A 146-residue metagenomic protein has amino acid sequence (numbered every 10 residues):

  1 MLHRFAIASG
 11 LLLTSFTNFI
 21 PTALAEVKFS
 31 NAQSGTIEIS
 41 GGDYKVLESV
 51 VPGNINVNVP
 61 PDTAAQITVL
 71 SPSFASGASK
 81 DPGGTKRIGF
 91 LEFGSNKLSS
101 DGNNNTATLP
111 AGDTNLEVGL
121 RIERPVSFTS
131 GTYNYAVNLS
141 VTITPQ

Functional and structural regions predicted by a protein language model:
M1-S9: Bacterial N-terminal signal peptides that target proteins for export
A8-N18: Bacterial N-terminal signal peptides
P21-P82, N104-Q146: N-terminal small/polar-rich segments of proteins
K86-E92: Short, surface-exposed beta-strand/strand-loop-strand elements in extracellular ectodomains
G94-D101: Short beta-strand and strand-turn-strand segments in soluble, beta-rich domains
